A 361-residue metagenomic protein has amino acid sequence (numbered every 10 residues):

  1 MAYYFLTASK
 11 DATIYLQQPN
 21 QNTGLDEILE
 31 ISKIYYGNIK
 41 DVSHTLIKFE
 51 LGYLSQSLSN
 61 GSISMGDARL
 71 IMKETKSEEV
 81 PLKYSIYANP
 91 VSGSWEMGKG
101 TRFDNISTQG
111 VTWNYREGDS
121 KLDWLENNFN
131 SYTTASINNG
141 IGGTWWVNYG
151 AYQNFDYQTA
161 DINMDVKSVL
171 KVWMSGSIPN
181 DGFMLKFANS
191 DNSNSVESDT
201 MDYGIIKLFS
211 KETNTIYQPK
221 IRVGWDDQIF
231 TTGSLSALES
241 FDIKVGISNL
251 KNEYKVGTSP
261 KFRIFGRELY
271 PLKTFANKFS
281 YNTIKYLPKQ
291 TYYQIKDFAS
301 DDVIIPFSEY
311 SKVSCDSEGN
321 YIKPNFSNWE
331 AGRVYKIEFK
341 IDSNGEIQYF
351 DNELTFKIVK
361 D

Functional and structural regions predicted by a protein language model:
M1-E253, R263-Y270, L287, T291-G319 (+2 more regions): Secreted, disulfide-rich extracellular signaling modules
A188-D191, K340-E346: Enriched for extracellular/lumenal, surface-exposed ectodomains of secreted and cell-surface proteins
G266-R267, P271, N277-T283: Ser/Thr/Pro- and often Gln-rich low-complexity regulatory segments of eukaryotic transcriptional regulators
Y281-L287, F356-K360: Active/binding-pocket-proximal capping segment
A331-S343: Short, aromatic- and glycine-rich surface loops/edge beta-strands on solvent-exposed regions
S343-D361: Short beta-strand elements
